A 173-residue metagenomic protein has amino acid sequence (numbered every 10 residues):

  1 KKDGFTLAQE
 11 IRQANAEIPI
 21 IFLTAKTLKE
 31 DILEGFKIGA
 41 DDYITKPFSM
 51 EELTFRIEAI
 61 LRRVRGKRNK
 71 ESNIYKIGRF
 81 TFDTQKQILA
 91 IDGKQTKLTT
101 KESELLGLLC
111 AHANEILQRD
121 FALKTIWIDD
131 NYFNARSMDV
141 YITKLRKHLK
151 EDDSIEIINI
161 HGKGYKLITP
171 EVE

Functional and structural regions predicted by a protein language model:
D3-T6: Acidic catalytic/metal-coordinating carboxylates
Q9-K76: Basic, amphipathic DNA-recognition helix from helix-turn-helix-like DNA-binding domains
N15, V64-R68, A113, D130 (+2 more regions): A general structural signal marking secondary-structure boundaries and capping sites
K37-G39, P47, E52, R79 (+4 more regions): Conserved functional loop/turn residues at catalytic and ligand-binding sites
K76-G78, Q85, D92: Short strand-coil-strand connectors
I88-N159, K163: Positively charged, aromatic-enriched patches within helix-turn-helix-type DNA-binding elements, predominantly
S154, L167-E173: Intrinsically disordered, low-complexity protein-interaction/activation regions
